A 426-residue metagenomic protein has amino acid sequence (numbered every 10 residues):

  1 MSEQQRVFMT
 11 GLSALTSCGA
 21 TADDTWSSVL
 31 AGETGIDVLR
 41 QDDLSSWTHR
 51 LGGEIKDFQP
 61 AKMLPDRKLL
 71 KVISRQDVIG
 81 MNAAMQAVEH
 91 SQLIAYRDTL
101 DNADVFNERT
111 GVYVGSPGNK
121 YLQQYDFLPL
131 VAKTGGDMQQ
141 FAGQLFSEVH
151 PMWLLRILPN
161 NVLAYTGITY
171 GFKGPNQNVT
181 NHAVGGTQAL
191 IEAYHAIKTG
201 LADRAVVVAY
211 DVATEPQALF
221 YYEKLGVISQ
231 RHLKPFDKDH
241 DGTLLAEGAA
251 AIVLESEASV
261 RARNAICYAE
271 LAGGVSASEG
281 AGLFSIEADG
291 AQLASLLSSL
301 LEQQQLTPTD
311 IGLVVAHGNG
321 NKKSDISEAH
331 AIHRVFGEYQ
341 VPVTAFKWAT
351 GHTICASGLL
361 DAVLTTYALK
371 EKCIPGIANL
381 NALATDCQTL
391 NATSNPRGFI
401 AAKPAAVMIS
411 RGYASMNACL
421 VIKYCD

Functional and structural regions predicted by a protein language model:
M1-L69, A258-L271, V363-I377, A418-D426: ACP-dependent fatty acid/polyketide chain-elongation machinery
R6-T10, E33-V38, I228-Q304, G312-L313 (+1 more regions): Condensing-enzyme catalytic core mediating Claisen C-C bond formation in acyl metabolism
M9, E33-Y170, G174-P175, D211-A218 (+1 more regions): Conserved beta-ketoacyl condensing-enzyme motif
D23-S27, N119-D137, I197-T199, L219-Q230 (+3 more regions): A glycine- and small-aliphatic-rich helix-loop capping segment at beta-alpha/alpha-beta transitions that lines
V38-R40, L201-K224, S229-H240, G274-A288 (+2 more regions): Acyl-CoA/ACP chain-elongation machinery
G80-Q92, P159-Y170, N176-V208, L245-A265 (+3 more regions): Active-site-proximal alpha-helical scaffold in enzymes
G80-Q92, S256-E257, D289-Q305, A331 (+2 more regions): Short, well-ordered amphipathic alpha-helical segments that serve as non-catalytic structural scaffolds within diverse
T134-H150, I191, H195, V212-A262 (+1 more regions): Glycine-/small-residue-rich "gating" segment that lines the acyl/pantetheine channel and substrate pocket
